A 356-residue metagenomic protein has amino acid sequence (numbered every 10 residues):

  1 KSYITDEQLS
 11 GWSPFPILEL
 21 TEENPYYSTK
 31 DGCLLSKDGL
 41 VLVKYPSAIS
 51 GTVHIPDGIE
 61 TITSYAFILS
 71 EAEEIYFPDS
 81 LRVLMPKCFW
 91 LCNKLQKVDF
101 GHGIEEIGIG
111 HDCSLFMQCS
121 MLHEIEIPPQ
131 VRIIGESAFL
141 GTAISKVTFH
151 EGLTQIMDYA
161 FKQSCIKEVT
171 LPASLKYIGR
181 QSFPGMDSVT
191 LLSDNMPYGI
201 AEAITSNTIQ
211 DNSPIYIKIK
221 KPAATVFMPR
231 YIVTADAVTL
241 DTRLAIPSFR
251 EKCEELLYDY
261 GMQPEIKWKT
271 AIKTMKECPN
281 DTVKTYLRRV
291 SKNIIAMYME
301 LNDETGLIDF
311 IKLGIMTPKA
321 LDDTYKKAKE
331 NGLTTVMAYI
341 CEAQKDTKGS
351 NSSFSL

Functional and structural regions predicted by a protein language model:
K1-T61, L69-V83, N93-G108, Q118-I133 (+7 more regions): Structural signature of tandem-repeat unit edges
A66-I68, W90, P279, N302: Surface-exposed repetitive/solenoidal architectures
M297-N302, K327-L333: Ankyrin repeat A-helix N-terminal signature
E304-I311, T334-C341: Ankyrin repeat structural motif
A320, T324-K326, L333-A338: Eukaryotic adaptor/scaffold assembly regions
C341, S352-L356: Long, compositionally biased eukaryotic scaffolding/regulatory segments
D346-S350: Terminal, non-catalytic domain-edge segments
